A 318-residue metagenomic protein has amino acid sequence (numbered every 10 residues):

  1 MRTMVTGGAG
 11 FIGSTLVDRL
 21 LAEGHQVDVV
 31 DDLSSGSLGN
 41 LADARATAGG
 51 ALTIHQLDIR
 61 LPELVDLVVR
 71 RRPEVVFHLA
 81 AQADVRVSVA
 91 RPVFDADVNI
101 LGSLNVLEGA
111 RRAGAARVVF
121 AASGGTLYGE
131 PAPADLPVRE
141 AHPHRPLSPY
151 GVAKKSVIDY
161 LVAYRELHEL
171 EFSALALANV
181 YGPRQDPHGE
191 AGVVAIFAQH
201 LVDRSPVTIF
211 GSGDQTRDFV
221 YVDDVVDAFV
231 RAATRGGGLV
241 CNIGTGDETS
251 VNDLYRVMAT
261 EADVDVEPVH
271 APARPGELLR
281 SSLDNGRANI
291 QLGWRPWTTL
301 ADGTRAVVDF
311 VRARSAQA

Functional and structural regions predicted by a protein language model:
M1-V180, A306, F310: N-terminal Rossmann-like NAD(P)+-binding domain of SDR-like oxidoreductases, especially those catalyzing
R45, A80, A110, G189 (+2 more regions): Hydrophobic aliphatic residues
D58, Q199-A318: C-terminal substrate-binding subdomain of Rossmann-fold SDR/epimerase-dehydratase oxidoreductases
V87-S88, E140-R145, F172-D186, I196-V220 (+2 more regions): A conserved pocket-lining segment of Rossmann-fold NAD(P)-dependent short-chain dehydrogenase/reductase
P149, V157, E190, V251 (+1 more regions): Conserved donor sugar-nucleotide recognition element shared by glycan-biosynthetic enzymes
S156, Y160-Y164, F197, L254 (+1 more regions): Hydrophobic alpha-helix immediately C-terminal to the catalytic Tyr-X-X-X-Lys motif of short-chain
